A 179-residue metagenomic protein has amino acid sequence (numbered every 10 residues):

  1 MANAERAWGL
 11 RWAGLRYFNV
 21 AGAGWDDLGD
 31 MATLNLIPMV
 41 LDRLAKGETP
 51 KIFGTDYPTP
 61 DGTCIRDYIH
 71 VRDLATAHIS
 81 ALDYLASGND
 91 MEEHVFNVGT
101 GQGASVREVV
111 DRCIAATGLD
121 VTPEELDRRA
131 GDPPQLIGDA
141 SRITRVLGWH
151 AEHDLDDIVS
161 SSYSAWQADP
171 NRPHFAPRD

Functional and structural regions predicted by a protein language model:
M1-F18, M39-K46: Active-site Tyr-X1-5-Lys
W8-L34, T59-P60: Flexible, glycine-rich beta-alpha linker
L36-I37, H70: C-terminal catalytic core of Y-nucleophile DNA break-rejoin enzymes
L44-D179: C-terminal substrate-binding subdomain of Rossmann-fold SDR/epimerase-dehydratase oxidoreductases
